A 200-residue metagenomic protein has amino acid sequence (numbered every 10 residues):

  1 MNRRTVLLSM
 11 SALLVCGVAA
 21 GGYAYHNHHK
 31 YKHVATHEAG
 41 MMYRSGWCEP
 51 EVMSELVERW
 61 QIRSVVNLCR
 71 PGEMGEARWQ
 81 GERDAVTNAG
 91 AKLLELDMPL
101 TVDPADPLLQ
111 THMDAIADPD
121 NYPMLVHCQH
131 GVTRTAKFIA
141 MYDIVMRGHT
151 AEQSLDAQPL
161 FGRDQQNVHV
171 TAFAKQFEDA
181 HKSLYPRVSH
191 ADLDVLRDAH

Functional and structural regions predicted by a protein language model:
N2-L125, K137-H200: Cys-dependent protein tyrosine phosphatase-like superfamily
C128: Short cysteine clusters
R134: Conserved lysine of the Walker
